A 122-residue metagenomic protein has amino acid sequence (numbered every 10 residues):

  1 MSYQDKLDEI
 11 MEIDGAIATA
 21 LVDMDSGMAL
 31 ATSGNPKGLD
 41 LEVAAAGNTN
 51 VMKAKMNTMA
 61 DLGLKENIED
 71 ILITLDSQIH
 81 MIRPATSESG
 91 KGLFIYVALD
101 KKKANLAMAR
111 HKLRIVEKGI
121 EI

Functional and structural regions predicted by a protein language model:
M1-D25, A29-I122: Non-catalytic interaction/Regulatory regions outside core domains
